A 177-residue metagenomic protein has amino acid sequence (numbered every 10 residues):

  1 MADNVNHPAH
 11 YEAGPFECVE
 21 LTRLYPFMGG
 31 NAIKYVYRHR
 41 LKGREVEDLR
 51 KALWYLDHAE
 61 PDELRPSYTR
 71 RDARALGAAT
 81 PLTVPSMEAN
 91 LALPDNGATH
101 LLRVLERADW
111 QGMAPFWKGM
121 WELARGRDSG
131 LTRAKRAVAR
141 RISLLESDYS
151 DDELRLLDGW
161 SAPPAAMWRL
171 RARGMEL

Functional and structural regions predicted by a protein language model:
M1-L177: Intrinsically disordered, low-complexity regulatory regions that flank transcription factor DNA-binding cores
